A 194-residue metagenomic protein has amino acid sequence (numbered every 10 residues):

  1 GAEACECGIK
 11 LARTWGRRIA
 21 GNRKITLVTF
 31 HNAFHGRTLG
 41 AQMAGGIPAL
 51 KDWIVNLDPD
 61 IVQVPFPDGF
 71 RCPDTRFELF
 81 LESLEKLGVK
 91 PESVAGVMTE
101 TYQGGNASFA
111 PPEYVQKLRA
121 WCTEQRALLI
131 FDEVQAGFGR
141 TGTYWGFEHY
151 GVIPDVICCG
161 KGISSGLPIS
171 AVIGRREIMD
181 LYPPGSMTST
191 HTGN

Functional and structural regions predicted by a protein language model:
G1-N194: Conserved N-terminal phosphate-binding loop of PLP-dependent enzymes in the Aspartate aminotransferase
